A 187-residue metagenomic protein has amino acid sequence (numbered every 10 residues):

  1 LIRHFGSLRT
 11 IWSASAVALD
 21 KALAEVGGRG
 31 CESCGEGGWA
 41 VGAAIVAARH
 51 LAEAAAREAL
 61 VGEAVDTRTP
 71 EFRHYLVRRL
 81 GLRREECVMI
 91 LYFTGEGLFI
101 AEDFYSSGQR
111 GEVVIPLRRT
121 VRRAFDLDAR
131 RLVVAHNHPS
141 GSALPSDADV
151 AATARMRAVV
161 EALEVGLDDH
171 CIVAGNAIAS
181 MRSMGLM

Functional and structural regions predicted by a protein language model:
L1-V61: Long amphipathic alpha-helical segments
R9, V17, W39-A40, T67-H74 (+1 more regions): Generic alpha-helical secondary structure signal
D20-L23, A64-R68, R123-D126: Short, intrinsically disordered/low-complexity patches at protein termini and at juxtamembrane boundaries
C31-C34, C87, C171: Generic recognition of cysteine residues
G37-A44, H74, R78, Y92 (+1 more regions): Active-site-proximal loop/helix of nucleotide/amide-processing enzymes and allied scaffolds
A56-S106, R182-M187: Non-catalytic interface/targeting segments
